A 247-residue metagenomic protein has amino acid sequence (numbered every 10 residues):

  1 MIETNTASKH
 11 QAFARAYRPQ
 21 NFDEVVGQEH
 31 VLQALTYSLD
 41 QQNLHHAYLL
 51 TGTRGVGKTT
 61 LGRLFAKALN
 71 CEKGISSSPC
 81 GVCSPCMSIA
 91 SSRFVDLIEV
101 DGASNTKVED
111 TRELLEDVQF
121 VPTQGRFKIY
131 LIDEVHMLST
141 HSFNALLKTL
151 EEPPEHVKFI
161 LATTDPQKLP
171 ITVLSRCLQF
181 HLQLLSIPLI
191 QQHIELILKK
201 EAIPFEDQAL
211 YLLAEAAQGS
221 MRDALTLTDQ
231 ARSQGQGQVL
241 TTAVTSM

Functional and structural regions predicted by a protein language model:
M1-Q179, L189: P-loop/Walker A NTP-binding region and its immediately flanking N-terminal helices in P-loop NTPase folds
K67, S88-V95, D110-E113, R126 (+2 more regions): Extended, largely alpha-helical regulatory/partner-binding modules appended to the mid-to-C-terminal parts
